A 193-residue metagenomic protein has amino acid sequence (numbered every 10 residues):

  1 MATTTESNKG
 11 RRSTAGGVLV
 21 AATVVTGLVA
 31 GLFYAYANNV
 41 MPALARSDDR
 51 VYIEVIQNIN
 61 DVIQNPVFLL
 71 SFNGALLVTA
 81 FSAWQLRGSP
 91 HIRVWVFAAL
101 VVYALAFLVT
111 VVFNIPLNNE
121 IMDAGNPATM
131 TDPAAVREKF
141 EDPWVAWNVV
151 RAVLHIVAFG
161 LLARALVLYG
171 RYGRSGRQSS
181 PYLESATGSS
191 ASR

Functional and structural regions predicted by a protein language model:
M1-K9, G170-R193: Intrinsically disordered terminal tails
G10-G27, W84-F107: Interfacial segments of alpha-helical transmembrane regions
G17, T26-N73, L117-D142, Y182: Interfacial loop at the N-terminal end of multi-pass membrane proteins
G27, A80, A104, G160-A163: Hydrophobic residues within the alpha-helical transmembrane core of Major Facilitator Superfamily
Y36-A45, Q85-I92, F113-D123, A165-Q178: Juxtamembrane transmembrane-helix termini
F72-F81, L154-F159: Core segments of transmembrane alpha-helices that mediate helix-helix packing or line hydrophobic substrate/ligand
F97-I121, Q178-R193: Hydrophobic alpha-helical transmembrane segments of integral membrane proteins
N119-L183: A generic hydrophobic-segment detector
